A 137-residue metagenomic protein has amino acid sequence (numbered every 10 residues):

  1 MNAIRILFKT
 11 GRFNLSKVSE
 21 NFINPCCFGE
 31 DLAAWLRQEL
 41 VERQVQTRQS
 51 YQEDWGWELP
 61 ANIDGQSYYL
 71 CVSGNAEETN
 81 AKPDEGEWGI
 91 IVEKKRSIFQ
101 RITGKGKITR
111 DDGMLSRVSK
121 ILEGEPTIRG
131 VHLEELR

Functional and structural regions predicted by a protein language model:
M1, L70-R137: Acidic, proline/glycine-rich low-complexity IDRs
M1-V41, V45: N-terminal low-complexity, intrinsically disordered segments
I6-T10, A61-I63, V72-S73, V92: Short beta-strand element of the conserved SAM-dependent methyltransferase core
R12, E53-G56, G106: Glycine-centered flexibility motif
A33, E53-W55, G86: Short, low-complexity intrinsically disordered segments
R37, W57-L59, I90: Intrinsic disorder/low-complexity segments enriched in polar/charged and small flexible residues
V45-Q46, E77: Short beta-turn/strand-loop junction motif enriched in small, turn-promoting residues
S50-S67: Ser/Thr-rich, low-complexity intrinsically disordered terminal regions
